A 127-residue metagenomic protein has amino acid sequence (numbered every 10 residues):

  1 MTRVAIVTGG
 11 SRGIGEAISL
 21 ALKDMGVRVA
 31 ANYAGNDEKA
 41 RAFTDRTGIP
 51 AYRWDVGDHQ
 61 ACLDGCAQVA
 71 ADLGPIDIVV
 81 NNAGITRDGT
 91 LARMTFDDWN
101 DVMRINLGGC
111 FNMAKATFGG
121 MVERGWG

Functional and structural regions predicted by a protein language model:
T2-R3, P75-I76, M121-G127: Active-site loop of short-chain dehydrogenase/reductase
S11-R12: Conserved glycine-rich cofactor-binding loop
M25-R41: Conserved glycine-rich Rossmann-like NAD(P)H-binding loop of the short-chain dehydrogenase/reductase
D37, W54-G65, F96: The beta1-alpha1 cofactor-binding region of Rossmann-like NAD(H)/NADP(H)-dependent oxidoreductases
Q68-V79, R87: A glycine-rich helix->loop->beta "capping" turn within Rossmann-like NAD(P)(H)-dependent oxidoreductase domains
T90-L91, D98-N100: Substrate-binding pocket helix/loop in short-chain dehydrogenase/reductase
A114-K115: A short, exposed helix-loop element centered on a Lys and neighboring polar residues
